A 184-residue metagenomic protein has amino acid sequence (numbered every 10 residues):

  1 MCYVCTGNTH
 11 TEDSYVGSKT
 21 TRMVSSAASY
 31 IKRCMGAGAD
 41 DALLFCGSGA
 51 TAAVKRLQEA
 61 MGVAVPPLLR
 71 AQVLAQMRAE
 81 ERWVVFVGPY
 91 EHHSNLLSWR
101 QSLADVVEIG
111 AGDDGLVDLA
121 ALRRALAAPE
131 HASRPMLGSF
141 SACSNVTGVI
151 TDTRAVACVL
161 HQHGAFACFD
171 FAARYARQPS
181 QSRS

Functional and structural regions predicted by a protein language model:
M1-S184: Pyridoxal 5′-phosphate
